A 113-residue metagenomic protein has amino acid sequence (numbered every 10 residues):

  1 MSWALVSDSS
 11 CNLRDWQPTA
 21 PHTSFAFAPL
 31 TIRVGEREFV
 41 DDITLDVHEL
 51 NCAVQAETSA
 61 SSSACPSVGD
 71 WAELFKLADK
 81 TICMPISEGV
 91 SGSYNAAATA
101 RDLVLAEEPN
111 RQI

Functional and structural regions predicted by a protein language model:
W3, T81-C83: Generic beta-sheet signal
W3-S67: N-terminal glycine-rich anion-binding loop in soluble enzyme alpha/beta folds
V6-S7, P85-S87: Short beta-strand segments
C65-F75, T99-L103: Short, charged beta->alpha transition segments
K76-K80: Short glycine/proline-enriched coil/turn segments at helix->beta-strand junctions
I86-E107: Short Gly/Thr/Asp-enriched flexible loops that form oxyanion-binding sites at enzyme active sites
N110-I113: Short, intrinsically disordered, charge-balanced linker/junction segments flanking boundaries in proteins
